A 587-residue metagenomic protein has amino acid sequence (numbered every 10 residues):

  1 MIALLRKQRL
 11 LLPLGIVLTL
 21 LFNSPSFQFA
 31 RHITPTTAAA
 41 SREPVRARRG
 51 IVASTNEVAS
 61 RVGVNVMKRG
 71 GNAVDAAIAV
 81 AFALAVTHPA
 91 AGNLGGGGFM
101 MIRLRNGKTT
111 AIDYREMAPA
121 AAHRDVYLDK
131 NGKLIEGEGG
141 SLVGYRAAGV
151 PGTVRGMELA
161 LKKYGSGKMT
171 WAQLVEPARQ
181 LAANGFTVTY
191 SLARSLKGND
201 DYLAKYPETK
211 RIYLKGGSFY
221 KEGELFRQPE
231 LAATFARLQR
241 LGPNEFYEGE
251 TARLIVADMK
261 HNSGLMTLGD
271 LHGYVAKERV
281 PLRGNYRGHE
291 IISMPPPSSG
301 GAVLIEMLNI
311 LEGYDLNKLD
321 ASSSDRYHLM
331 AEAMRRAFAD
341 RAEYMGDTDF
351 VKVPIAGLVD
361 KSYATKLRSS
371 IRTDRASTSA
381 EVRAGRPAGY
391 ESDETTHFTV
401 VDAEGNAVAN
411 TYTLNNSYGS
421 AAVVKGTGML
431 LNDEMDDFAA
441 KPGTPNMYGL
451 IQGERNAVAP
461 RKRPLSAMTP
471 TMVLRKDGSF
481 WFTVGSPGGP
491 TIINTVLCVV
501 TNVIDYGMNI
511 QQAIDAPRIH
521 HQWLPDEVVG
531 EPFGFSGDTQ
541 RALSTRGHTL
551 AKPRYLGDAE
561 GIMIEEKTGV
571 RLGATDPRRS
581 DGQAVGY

Functional and structural regions predicted by a protein language model:
I2-L14: Bacterial N-terminal signal peptides that target proteins for export
P13-N23: Bacterial N-terminal signal peptides
F29-R61, N65, A73-V74, I78-E248 (+6 more regions): Noncatalytic scaffold domains of N-terminal-nucleophile
V86-A111, L265-T267, A407-K476, Y506 (+1 more regions): Active-site rim segments in enzyme catalytic domains, especially the processed small/beta chain of N-terminal
G92-N93, G97-L104, T396-V400, P470-M472 (+2 more regions): Short beta-strand scaffold segments in enzyme catalytic cores
E278, S392-T395, S417, S466-M468: Short, small/polar residue-rich loop motifs at catalytic or cofactor-binding pockets
G313-L414, V423-T427, P442-G443, I451 (+1 more regions): Internal maturation/activation junctions in enzymes
K441, K462-R463, V496, D505-R554: Extended C-terminal subregions enriched in glycine
